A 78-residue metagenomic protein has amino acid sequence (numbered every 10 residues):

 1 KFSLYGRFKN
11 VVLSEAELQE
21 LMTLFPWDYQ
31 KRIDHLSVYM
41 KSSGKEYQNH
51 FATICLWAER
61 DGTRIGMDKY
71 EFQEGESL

Functional and structural regions predicted by a protein language model:
K1-L78: Intrinsically disordered, low-complexity C-terminal segments enriched in Ser/Thr/Pro and often containing basic Lys/Arg
